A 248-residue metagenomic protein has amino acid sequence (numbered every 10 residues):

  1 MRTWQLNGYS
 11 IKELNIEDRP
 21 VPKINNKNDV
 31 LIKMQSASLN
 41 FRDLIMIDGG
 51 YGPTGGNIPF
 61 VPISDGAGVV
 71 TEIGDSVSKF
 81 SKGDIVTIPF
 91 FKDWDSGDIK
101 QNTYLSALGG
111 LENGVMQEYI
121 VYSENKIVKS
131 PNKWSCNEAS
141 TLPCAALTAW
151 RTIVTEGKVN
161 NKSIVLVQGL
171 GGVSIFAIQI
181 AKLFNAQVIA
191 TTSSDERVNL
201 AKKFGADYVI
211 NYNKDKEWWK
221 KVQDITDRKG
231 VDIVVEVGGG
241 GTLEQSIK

Functional and structural regions predicted by a protein language model:
M1, N28, K162-I164: Nucleotide donor/acceptor-binding cores
S10-I16, F41-D43: Short N-terminal binding/cap micro-motifs at the start of the first secondary-structure element
P22-A37, Y51-D95, P131-K133: Glycine-rich beta-strand-centered segment in the early N-terminal region that forms part of a ligand/cofactor-binding
R42-D48, G97: Cytochrome P450 core scaffold surrounding the K-helix E-X-X-R motif and the conserved "meander" helix-loop region
F91-Q168: NAD(P)H dinucleotide-binding glycine-rich loop of Rossmann-like/cofactor-binding domains, especially the beta1-alpha1
I164-L170, K182-Q245: Adenosine-nucleotide cofactor-binding segment
S174-I175: N-terminal Rossmann-fold NAD(P) dinucleotide-binding loop
